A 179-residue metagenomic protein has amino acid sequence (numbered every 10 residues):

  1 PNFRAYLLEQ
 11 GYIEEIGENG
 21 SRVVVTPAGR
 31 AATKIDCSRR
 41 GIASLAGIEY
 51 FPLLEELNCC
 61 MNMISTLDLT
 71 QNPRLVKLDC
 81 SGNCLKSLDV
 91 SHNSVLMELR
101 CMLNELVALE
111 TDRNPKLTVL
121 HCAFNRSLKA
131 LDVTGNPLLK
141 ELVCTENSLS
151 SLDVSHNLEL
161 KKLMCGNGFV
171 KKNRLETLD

Functional and structural regions predicted by a protein language model:
P1-E56, P73, S94, P115 (+2 more regions): N-terminal capping/linker segments that flank leucine-rich repeat
E15-V24, A123-S127, G166-E176: Intrinsically disordered, low-complexity coil segments
A32, L54, I64, L75 (+9 more regions): Conserved hydrophobic position(s) of the canonical leucine-rich repeat
T33-C37, L57-C59, V76-C80, M97-C101 (+5 more regions): Conserved hydrophobic beta-strand positions in leucine-rich repeat
R40, N62, N83, N104 (+4 more regions): Consensus "Asn ladder" position of solenoid repeat domains
L45-I48, L67, L88, L109 (+4 more regions): Canonical leucine-rich repeat
Q71, H92, L103, R113 (+5 more regions): Residues on the solvent-exposed faces and adjacent turns of beta-rich solenoids used to engage binding targets
